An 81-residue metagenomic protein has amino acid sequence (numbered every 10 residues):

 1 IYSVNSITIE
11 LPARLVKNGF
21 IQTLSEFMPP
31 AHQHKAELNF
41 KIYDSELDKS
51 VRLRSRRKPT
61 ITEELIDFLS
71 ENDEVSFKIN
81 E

Functional and structural regions predicted by a protein language model:
I1-E81: Primarily single-stranded nucleic-acid-binding OB-fold modules
